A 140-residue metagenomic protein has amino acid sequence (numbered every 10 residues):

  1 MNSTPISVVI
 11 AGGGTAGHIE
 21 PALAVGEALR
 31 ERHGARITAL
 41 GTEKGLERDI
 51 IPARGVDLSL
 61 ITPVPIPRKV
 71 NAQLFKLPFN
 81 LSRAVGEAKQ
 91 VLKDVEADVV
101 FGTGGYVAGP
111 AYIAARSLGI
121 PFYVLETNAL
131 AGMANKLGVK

Functional and structural regions predicted by a protein language model:
P5-G12, A35-K89: Conserved nucleotide-sugar phosphate-binding/catalytic loop shared by glycosyltransferases and other
T15-A16, E20, G105-V107, A129-M133: Residue-level detector of alpha-helix initiation sites
H18-R30: Short amphipathic alpha-helix
L29, H33, V95, L118-G119: Helix C-cap/helix->beta junction micro-motif
R36, D57, R116-K140: Active-site-proximal region of nucleotide-activated glycan assembly enzymes, centered on histidine/acidic-rich loops
G45-D49, V99-L118: An aromatic- and histidine-rich active-site surface loop
L60-V64, T103, L125-N128: Short beta->alpha connector loops at strand-helix junctions that form conserved, small/polar/Pro-enriched
A88-V107, Y123-L125: Short N-terminal targeting/anchoring amphipathic segment
